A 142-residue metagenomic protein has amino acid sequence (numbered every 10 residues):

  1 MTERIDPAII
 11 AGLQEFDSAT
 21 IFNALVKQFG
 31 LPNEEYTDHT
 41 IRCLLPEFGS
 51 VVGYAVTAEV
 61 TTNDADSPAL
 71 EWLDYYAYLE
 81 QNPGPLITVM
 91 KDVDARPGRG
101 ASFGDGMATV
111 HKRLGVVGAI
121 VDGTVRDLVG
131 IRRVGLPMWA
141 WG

Functional and structural regions predicted by a protein language model:
D6-D74: N-terminal low-complexity or amphipathic/hydrophobic leaders
D17-A24, Y54, F103, M107 (+2 more regions): General structural feature for long, well-ordered alpha-helical segments within catalytic domains of soluble enzymes
E34-T37, V60, V89-K91, A119-G123 (+1 more regions): General beta-strand structural signal in soluble alpha/beta enzymes
V52-V56, G84-L86, V134-L136: A generic structural signal for short beta-strands and their flanking turns/coil linkers
L79-F103, M107-V121: Extracellular/luminal Protease-associated
I120, I131-G142: Phosphate/pyrophosphate-binding betaalpha-module
R126-V129: Short gly/pro/ser/thr-enriched loop/turn and capping motifs at secondary-structure boundaries
